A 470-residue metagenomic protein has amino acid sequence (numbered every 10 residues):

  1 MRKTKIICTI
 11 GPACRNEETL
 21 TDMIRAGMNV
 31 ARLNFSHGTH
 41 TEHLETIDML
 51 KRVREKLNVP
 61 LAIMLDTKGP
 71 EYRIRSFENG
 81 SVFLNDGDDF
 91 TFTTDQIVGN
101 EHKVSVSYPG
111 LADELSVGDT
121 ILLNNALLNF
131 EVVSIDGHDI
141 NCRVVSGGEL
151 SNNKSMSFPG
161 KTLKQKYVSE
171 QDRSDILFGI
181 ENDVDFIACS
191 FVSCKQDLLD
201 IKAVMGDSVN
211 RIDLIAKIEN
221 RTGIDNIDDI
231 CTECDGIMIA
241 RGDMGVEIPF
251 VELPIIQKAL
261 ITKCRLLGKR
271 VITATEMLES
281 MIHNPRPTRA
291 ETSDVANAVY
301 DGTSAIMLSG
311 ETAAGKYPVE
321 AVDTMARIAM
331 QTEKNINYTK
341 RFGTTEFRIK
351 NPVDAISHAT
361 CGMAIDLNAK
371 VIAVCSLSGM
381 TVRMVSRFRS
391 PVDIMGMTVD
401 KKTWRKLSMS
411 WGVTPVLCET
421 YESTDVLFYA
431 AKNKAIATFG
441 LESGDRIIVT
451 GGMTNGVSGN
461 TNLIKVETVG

Functional and structural regions predicted by a protein language model:
M1-G470: Non-catalytic helical/linker scaffolds that mediate oligomerization, partner binding, and domain coupling around large
